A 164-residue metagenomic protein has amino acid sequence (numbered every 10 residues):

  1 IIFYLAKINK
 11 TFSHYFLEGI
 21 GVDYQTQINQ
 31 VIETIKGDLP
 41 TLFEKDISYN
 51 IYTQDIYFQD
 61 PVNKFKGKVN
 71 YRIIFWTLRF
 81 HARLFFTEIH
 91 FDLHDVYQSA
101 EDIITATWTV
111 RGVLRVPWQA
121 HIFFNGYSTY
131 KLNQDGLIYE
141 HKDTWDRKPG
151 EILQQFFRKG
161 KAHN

Functional and structural regions predicted by a protein language model:
I1-N164: C-terminal and inter-domain tail/linker signature
